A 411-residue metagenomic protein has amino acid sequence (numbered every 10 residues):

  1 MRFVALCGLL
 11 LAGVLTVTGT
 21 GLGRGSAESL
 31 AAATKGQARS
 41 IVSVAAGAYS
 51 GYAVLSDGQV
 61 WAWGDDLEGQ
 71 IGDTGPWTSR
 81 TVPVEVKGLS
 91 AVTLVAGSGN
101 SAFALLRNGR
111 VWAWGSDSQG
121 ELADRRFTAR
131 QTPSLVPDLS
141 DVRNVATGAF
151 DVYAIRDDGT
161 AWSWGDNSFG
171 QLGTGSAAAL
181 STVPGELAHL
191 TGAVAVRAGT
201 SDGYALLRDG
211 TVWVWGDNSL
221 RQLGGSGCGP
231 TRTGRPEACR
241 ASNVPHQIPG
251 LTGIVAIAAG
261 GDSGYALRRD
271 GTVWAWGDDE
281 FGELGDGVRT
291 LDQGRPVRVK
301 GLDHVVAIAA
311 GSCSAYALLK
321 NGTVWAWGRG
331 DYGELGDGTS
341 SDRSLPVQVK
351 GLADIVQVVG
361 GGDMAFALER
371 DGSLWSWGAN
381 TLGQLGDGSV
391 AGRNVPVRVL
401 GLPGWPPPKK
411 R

Functional and structural regions predicted by a protein language model:
L6-T18: Bacterial N-terminal signal peptides
T18-A31: Signal peptide processing junction and immediate N-terminal pro/mature segment of secreted/exported proteins
E28-E68, V84, A326, S376 (+1 more regions): An edge-strand/N-cap motif at the start of beta-rich repeat modules
S50-A53, A62, S101-A104, A113 (+11 more regions): Conserved core positions of repeat-based scaffolds
W61-V82, W112-T132, W164-V183, G216-V244 (+4 more regions): Short glycine/serine- and acidic-residue-enriched loop/turn motifs that recur at repeat junctions
V86-G88, V136-D138, L187-H189, I248-G250 (+2 more regions): Surface loop/turn motifs at the tips and blade-to-blade linkers of beta-strand repeat domains
V359, M364-R411: Blade-level signature of beta-propeller repeat domains, shared across WD40, Kelch, NHL, RCC1 and BNR/Asp-box propellers
